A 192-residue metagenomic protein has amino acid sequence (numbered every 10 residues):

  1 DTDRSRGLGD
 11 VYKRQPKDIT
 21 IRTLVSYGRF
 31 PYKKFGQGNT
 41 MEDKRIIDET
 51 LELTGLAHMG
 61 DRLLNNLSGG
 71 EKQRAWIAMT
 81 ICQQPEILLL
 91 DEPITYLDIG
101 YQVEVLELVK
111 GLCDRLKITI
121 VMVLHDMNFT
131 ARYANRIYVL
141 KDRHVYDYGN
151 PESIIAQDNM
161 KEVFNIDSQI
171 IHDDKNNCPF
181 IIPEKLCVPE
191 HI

Functional and structural regions predicted by a protein language model:
D1-Y12: Single conserved hydrophobic/aromatic residue that forms the stacking wall/gate of nucleotide- or nucleobase-binding
S26, M41-M59, Q84: Conserved ABC ATPase "signature" region
L63-L67, E71: Conserved ABC ATPase signature
L88-E92: Catalytic Walker B motif of ABC-type/P-loop ATPase nucleotide-binding domains
V103-L116: Helical segment within the ABC ATPase nucleotide-binding domain
Y138, D142-S153: Conserved switch/coupling elements of ABC/ABC-like ATPase nucleotide-binding domains
V163-I192: ABC ATPase nucleotide-binding domains
